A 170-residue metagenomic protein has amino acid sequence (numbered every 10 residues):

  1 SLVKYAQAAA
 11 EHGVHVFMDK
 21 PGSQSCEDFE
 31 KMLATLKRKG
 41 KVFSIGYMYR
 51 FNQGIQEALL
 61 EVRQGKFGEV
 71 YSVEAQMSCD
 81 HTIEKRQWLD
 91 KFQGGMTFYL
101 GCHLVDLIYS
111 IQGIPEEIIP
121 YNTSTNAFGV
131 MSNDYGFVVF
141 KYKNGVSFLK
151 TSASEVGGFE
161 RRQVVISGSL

Functional and structural regions predicted by a protein language model:
S1-L2, T82, V156: Short glycine-rich, flexible loops that bind phosphorylated cofactors or substrates
V3-R50, G65: Beta-strand-loop-alpha-helix segment that lines the small-molecule cofactor/substrate pocket of alpha/beta enzymes
K4, K31, E57-L60, L107 (+1 more regions): Alpha-helical elements of Rossmann-like donor-binding domains used by nucleotide-donor carbohydrate transfer enzymes
F17, V42-S44, E74, I119 (+1 more regions): Structural detector of well-ordered beta-strand residues that form the stable sheet scaffold of enzyme domains
A34-R38, L60-Q64, L89-F92, Y135-F137 (+1 more regions): Short, hinge-like loop/turn segments at secondary-structure boundaries
Y49-G129: Predominantly a Rossmann-like dinucleotide-binding segment in NAD(P)-dependent oxidoreductases
D106-L170: Contiguous beta-strand/loop segments that form the cofactor/metal-binding neighborhood of enzyme cores
